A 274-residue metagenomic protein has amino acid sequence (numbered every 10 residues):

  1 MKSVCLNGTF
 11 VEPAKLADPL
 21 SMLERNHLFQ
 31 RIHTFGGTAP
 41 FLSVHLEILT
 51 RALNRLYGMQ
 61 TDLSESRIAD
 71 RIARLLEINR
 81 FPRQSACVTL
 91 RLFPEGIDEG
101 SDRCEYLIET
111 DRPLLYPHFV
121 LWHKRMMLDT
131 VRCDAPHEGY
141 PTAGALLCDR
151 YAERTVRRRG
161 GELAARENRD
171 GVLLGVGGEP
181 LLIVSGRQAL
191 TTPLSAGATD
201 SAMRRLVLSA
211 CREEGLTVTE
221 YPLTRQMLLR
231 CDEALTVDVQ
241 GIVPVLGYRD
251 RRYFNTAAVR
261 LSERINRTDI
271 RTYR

Functional and structural regions predicted by a protein language model:
M1-R74, E95-R274: Helix-start/capping segments and mature chain N-termini
F81-L92: Ordered, amphipathic secondary-structure segments that act as subunit-interaction surfaces in large macromolecular
